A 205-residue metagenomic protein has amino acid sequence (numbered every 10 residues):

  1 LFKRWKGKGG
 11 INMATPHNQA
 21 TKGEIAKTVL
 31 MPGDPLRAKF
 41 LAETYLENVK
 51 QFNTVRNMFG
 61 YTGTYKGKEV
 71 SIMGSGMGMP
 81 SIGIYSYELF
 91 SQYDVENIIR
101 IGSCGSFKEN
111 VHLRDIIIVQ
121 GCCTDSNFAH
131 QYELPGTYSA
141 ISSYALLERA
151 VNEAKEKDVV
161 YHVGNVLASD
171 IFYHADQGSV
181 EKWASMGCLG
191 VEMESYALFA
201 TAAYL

Functional and structural regions predicted by a protein language model:
G9-A140, Y144-A145: Metabolite-binding pocket within alpha/beta catalytic cores that recognizes anionic/polar moieties
P35, G105, C122, L167-F172 (+2 more regions): Glycine-rich beta-alpha junction loops
R100, V119, H162-A168, E192: Short, conserved beta-strand edge motifs with alternating hydrophobic and charged residues
T137-M186: Active-site rim beta-loop-alpha module in soluble metabolic enzymes
Q177-L205: A C-terminal functional module that forms or caps the active site or interfaces directly with catalytic machinery
